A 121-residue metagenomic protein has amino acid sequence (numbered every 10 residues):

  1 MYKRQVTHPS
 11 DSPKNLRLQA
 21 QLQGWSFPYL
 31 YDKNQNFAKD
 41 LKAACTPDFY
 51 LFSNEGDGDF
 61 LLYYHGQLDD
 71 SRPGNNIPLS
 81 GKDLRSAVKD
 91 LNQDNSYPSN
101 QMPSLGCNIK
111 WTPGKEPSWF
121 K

Functional and structural regions predicted by a protein language model:
K3-L22, N36-A38: Structural microenvironment flanking redox-active thiols in thiol-disulfide oxidoreductases
K3-R4, P28-L30: Structural recognition of the beta-strand scaffold that forms the well-ordered cores of secreted hydrolase catalytic
S26, D32-E116: Thiol/selenol-based redox catalytic cores and closely related redox-interacting motifs
S118-K121: Glycine-rich phosphate/pyrophosphate-binding loop and adjacent beta-alpha nucleotide/cofactor-binding cores
